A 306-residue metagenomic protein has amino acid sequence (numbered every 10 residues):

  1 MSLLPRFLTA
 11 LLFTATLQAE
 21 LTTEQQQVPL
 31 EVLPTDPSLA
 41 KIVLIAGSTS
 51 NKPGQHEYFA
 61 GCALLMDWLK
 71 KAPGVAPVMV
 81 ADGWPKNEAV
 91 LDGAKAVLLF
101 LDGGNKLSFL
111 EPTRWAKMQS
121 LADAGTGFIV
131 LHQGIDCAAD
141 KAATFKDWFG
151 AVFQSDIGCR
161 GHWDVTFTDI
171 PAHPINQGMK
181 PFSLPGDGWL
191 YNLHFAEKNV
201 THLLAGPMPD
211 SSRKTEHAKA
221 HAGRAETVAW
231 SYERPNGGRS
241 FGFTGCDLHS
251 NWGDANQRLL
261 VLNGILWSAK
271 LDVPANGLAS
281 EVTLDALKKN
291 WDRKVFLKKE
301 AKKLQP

Functional and structural regions predicted by a protein language model:
S2-A10: Sec-dependent signal peptide recognition, specifically the positively charged N-region followed immediately by
A10-E20: Hydrophobic h-region of N-terminal signal peptides that target proteins for export in Gram-negative bacteria
A19-P37, L64, K71, S212 (+2 more regions): Extracellular ligand-binding/catalytic regions of CAZymes and related secreted enzymes and adhesion modules
T22-V28, L33, A151-G237: Catalytic beta-strand/loop cores that center a nucleophilic Ser/Cys/Thr and support acyl-enzyme chemistry
L39-S50: Short beta-strand segments enriched in small/hydrophobic residues
S50, G54-C137: Helical hinge/lid and interdomain linker segments adjacent to catalytic or ligand-binding clefts that mediate domain
N51-G54, H132, R160-W163, K180 (+2 more regions): Active-site rim elements
G104-P181: A glycine-rich, often tryptophan-bearing local segment used as a flexible ligand/cofactor-contacting loop or short
